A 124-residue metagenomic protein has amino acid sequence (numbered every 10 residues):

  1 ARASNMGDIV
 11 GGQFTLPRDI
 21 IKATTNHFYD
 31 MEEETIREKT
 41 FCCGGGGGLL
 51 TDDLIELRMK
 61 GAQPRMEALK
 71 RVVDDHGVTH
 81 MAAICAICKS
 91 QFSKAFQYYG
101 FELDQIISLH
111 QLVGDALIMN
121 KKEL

Functional and structural regions predicted by a protein language model:
A1-L124: Iron-sulfur cluster-binding electron-transfer modules in prokaryotic oxidoreductases
